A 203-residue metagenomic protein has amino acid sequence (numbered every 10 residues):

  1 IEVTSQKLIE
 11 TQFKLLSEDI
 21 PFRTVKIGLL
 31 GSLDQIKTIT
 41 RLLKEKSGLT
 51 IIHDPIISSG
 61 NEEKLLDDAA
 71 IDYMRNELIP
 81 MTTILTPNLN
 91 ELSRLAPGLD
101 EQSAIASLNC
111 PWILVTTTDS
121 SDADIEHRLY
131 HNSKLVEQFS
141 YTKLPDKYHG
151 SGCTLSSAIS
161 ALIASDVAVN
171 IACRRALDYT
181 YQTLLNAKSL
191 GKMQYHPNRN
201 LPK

Functional and structural regions predicted by a protein language model:
I1-G60, N198-K203: Conserved N-terminal subdomain of the carbohydrate kinase-like
I1-T4, E63-D68, L144: Short glycine-enriched, charge-decorated loop/helix-capping segments at active-site entrances that position
V3, N170-K203: Charged C-terminal helix
G31, I57, E91, D119 (+1 more regions): Active-site-proximal loop/turn and secondary-structure-junction residues that shape catalytic pockets, frequently
L66-V136, N170: Conserved phosphate/ATP/ADP-binding segment of small-molecule kinases
R94, P145-V169: Short, small-residue alpha-helix embedded
L135-E137, L162-A176: Phosphate-handling active-site elements
